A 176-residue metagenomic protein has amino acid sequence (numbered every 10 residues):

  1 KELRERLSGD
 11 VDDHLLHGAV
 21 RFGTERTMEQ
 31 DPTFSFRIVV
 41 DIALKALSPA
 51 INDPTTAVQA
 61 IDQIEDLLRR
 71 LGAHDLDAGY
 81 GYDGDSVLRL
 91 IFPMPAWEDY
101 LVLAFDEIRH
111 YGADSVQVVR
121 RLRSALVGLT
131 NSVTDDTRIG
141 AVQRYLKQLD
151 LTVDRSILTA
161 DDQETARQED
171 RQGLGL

Functional and structural regions predicted by a protein language model:
L3-L176: Short basic (Lys/Arg) and small-residue
